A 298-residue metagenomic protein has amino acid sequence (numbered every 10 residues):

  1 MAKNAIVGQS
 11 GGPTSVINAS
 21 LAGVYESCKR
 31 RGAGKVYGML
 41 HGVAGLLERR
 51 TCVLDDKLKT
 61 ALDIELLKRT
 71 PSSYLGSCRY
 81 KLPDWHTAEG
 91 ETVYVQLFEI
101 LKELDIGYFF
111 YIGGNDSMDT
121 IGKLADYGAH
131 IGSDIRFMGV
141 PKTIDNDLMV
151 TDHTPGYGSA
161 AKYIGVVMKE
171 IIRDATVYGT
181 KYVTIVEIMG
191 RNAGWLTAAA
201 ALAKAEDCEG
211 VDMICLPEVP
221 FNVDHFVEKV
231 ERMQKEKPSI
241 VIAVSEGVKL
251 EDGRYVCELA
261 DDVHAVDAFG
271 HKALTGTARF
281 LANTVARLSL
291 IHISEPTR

Functional and structural regions predicted by a protein language model:
K3-V7, K68-P83, K142-D152, G179-Y182 (+1 more regions): Gly-rich Lys/Arg/Thr-decorated short loops/hinges at beta-loop-alpha junctions or inter-strand turns that position
N4-G12, Y74-C78, G107-G113, G139 (+2 more regions): Short glycine-rich or small-residue beta-strand-to-loop segments that form or flank ligand, phosphate, metal/Fe-S
S10-G12, M39-G45, R79-Y80, G114-N115 (+5 more regions): Short, ordered loop/turn segments at secondary-structure junctions
T14-V24, L46-L47, T92-V95, N115-K123 (+4 more regions): Short glycine/serine/threonine-rich phosphate/pyrophosphate-binding segments that cradle anionic phosphate groups
Y25-A61, G122, D126-R173: Glycine/threonine-rich beta-strand-loop-alpha-helix active-site module that forms ligand/phosphate-binding
C28-L104: Glycine-rich nucleotide/cofactor/substrate-binding loop typically near the N-terminus or early in the first domain
I100, Y108-G113, D119-D134, T154-L290: Accessory alpha-helical/coil subdomains and C-terminal extensions that flank or cap enzyme catalytic cores
I291-T297: Residue-level detector of conserved catalytic or cofactor/ligand-binding positions in enzyme active sites
